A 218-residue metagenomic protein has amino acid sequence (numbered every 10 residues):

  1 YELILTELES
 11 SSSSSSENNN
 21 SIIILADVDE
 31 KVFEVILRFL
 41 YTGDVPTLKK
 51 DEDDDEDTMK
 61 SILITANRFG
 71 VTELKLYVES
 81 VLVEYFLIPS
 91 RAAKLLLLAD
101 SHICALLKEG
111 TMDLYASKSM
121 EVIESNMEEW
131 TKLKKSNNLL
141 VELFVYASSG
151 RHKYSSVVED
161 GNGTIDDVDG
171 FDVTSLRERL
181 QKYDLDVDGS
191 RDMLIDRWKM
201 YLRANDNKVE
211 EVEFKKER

Functional and structural regions predicted by a protein language model:
Y1-I88: Canonical BTB/POZ domain core
L3, E7, F39, I62-R68 (+9 more regions): Alpha-helical recognition domains of nuclear gene-regulatory proteins
E7-S11, F39-G43, A66-F69, V81 (+9 more regions): Generic recognition of well-structured, leucine-rich alpha-helical segments and adjacent helix-turn regions within
S11, V32-V35, L114, W130 (+1 more regions): A broad, structure-centric signal for solvent-exposed, well-ordered loop/edge residues that line or flank functional
N18-N20, V28-K31, D57, F69 (+7 more regions): Eukaryote-biased feature marking scaffold/signaling PDZ-domain proteins and nuclear chromatin regulators
E30-E34, L133-N138, R191-D192: Extracellular interaction modules
V45, K49-K60, T72-G161, V209-R218: Alpha-helical protein-protein interaction/assembly modules
Y154-E217: Basic helix-extension-helix modules of the SAP/HeH family
